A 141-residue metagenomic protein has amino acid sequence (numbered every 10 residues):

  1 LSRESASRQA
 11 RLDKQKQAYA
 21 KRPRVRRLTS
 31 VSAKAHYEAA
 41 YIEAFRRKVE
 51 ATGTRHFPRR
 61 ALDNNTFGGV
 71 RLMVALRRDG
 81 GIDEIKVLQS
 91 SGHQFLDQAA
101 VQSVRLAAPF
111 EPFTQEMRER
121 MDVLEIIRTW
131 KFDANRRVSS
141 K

Functional and structural regions predicted by a protein language model:
L1-T29, E50-G53, R77-Q89, Q98-K141: Conserved "boundary/linchpin" sites in short secondary-structure elements
S2, A6, S32, H36-E43 (+1 more regions): Soluble non-cytosolic domains of exported or imported proteins
Y41, T54-F57, T66, G92 (+1 more regions): Amphipathic alpha-helical protein-protein interaction surfaces
E43-R47, R59: Internal, well-ordered alpha-helical scaffold/interface segments that support domain packing or protein-protein contacts
F57-L62, E116: Surface-exposed patches in mature extracellular/periplasmic domains of secreted proteins
N65-R71: Short, small/polar residue-rich loop motifs at catalytic or cofactor-binding pockets
